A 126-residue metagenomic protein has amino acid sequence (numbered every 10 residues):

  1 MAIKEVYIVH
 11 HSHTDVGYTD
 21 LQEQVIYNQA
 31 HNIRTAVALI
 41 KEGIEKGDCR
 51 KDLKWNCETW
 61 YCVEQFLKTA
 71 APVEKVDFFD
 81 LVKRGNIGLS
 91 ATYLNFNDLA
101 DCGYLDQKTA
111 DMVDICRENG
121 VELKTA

Functional and structural regions predicted by a protein language model:
M1-A126: Carbohydrate-active enzymes and regulators
